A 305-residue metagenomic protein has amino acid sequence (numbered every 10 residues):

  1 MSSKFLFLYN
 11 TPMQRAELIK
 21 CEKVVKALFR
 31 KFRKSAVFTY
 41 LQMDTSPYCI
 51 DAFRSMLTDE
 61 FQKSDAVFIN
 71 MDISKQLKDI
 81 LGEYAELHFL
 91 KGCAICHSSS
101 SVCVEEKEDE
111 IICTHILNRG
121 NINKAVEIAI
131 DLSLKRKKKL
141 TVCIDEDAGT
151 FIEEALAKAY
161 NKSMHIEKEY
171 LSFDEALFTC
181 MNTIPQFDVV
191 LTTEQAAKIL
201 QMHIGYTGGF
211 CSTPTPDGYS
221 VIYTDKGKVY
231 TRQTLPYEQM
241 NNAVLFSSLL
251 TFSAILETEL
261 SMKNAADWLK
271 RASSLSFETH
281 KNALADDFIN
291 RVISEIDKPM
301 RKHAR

Functional and structural regions predicted by a protein language model:
S2-S35, T114-F173: Glycine-rich phosphate/diphosphate-binding loop of Rossmann-like nucleotide-binding domains
V24-S35, D59-E60, D79-Y84, D131-K139 (+4 more regions): Change "in soluble alpha/beta enzymes" to "in soluble alpha/beta proteins
F32-T45: A short beta-strand-loop structural module common to alpha/beta enzyme folds
Q42-D51, T150-K198: Active-site rim loops that border cofactor/substrate pockets in soluble metabolic enzymes
P47-H115, Q195, I199: N-terminal glycine-rich phosphate/adenylate-binding segment common to multiple enzyme folds
I80-S99, M164-L171, T213-K228: Short, acidic/small-residue loops that bind anionic groups at enzyme active sites
E110-R136, L140, D147-A148, W268-R305: Glycine-rich phosphate/pyrophosphate-binding loop and the adjoining helix
T179-F277: Glycine-rich phosphate/nucleotide-binding loop
